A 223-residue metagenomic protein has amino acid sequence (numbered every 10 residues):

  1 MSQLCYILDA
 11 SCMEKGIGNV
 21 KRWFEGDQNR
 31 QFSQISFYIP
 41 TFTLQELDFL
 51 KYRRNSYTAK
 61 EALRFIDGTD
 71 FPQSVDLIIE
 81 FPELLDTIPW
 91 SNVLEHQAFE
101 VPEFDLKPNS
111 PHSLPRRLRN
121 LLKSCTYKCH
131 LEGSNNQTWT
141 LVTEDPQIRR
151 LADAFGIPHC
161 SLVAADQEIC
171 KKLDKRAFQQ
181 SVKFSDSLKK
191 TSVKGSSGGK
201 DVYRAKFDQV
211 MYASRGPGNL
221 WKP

Functional and structural regions predicted by a protein language model:
M1-T140, E144-P223: Feature 3881 marks metal-assisted phosphotransfer/nuclease machinery and their flanking interaction elements
